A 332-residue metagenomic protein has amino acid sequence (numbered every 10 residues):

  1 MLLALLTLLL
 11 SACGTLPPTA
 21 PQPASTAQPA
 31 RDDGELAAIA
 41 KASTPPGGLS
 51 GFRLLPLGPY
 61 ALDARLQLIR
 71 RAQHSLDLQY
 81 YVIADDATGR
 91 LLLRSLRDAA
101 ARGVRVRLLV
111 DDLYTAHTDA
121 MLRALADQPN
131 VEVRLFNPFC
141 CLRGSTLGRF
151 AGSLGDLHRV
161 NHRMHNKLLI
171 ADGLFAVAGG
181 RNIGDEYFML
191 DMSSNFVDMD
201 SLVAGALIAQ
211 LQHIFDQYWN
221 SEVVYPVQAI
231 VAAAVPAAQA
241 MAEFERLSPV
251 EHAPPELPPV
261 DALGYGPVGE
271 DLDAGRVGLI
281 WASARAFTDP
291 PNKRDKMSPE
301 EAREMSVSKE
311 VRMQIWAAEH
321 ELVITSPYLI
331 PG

Functional and structural regions predicted by a protein language model:
M1-S11: Bacterial N-terminal signal peptides
C13-K167, A171-G332: Charged, low-complexity intrinsically disordered terminal segments
